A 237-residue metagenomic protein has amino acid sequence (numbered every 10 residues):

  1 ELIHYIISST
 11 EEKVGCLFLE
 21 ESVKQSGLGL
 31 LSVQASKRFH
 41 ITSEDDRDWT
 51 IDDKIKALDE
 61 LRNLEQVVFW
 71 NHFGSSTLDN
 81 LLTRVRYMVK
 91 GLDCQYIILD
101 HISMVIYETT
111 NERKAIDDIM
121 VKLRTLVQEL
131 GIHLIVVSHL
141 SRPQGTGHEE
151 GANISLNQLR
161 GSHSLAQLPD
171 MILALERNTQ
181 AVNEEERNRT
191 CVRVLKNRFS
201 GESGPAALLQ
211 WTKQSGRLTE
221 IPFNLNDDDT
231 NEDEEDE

Functional and structural regions predicted by a protein language model:
E1-S9: P-loop NTPase Walker A phosphate-binding motif
S8-D93, Y107, A206-L208: Cytosolic-facing regulatory segments adjacent to core modules
F18, I98, V137, L168: Generic enzyme active-site microenvironment
L19-E21, I132, V136-H139: Conserved H-loop
S22-S26, T50-K54, T77-L81, I98 (+2 more regions): Helical mechanochemical/support elements of P-loop NTPase systems and associated helical scaffolds
T42, S76-I97, Q128-L130, P143-E237: C-terminal regions of RecA-like/P-loop NTPase motor modules
E60-F69, L126-L134, L165-D170: A structural motif corresponding to the C-terminal end of an alpha-helix and its immediate exit/capping segment
C94-L134: Helical hairpin unit composed of two closely spaced alpha helices linked by a short loop
